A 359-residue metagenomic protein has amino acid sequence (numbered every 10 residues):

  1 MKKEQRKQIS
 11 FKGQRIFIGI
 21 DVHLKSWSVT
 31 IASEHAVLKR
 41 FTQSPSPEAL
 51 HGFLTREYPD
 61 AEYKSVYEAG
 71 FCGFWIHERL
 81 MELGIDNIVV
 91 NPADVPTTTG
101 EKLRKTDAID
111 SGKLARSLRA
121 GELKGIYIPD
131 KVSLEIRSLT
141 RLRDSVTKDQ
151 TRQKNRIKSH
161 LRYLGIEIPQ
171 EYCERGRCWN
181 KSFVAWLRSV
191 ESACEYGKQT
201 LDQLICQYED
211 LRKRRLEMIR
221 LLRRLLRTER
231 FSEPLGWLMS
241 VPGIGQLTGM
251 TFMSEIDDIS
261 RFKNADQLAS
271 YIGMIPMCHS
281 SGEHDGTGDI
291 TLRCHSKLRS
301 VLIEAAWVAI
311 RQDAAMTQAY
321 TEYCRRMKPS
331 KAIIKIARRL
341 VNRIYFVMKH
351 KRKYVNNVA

Functional and structural regions predicted by a protein language model:
I9-A32, L114: Gly/Thr-rich phosphate-binding beta-strand-loop-beta motif of the actin/hexokinase/Hsp70
A32-E62: Nucleic-acid-processing active sites and adjacent nucleic-acid-binding tracks, predominantly divalent metal-dependent
E62-G70: Short glycine-rich phosphate-binding loop at a beta-alpha junction
I88-Y127, L134-R137, H284-R293: Short alpha-helix plus adjacent loop in nuclease-associated cores
K102, G236-S240, Q246-P329: Phosphate-backbone recognition surface of nucleic-acid-processing proteins
D144-W237: Glycine-rich, often acidic, oxyanion-interacting loops/wings at catalytic, nucleic-acid, or phospho-protein interfaces
E283, T321-A359: Low-complexity, acidic/Ser/Thr- and charged residue-rich accessory regions of DNA metabolism proteins
